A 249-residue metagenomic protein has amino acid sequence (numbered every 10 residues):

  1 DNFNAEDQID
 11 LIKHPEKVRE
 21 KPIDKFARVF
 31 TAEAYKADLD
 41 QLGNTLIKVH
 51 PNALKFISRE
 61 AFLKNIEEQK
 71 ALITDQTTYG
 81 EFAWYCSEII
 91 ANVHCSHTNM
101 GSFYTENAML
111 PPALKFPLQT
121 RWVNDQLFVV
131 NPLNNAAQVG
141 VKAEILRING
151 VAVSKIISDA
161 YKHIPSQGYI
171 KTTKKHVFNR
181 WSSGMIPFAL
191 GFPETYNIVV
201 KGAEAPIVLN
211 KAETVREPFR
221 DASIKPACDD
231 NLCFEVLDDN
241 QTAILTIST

Functional and structural regions predicted by a protein language model:
D1-T249: Flexible, low-complexity junctional segments that flank or bridge functional domains
